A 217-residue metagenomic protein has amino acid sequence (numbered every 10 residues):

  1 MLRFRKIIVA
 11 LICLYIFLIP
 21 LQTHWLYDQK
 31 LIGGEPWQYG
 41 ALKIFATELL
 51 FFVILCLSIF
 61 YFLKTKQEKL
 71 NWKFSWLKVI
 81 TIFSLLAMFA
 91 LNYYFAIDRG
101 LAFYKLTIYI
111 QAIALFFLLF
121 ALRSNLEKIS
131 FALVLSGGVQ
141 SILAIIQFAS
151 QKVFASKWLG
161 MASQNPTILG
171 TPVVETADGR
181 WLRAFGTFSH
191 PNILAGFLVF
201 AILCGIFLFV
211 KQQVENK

Functional and structural regions predicted by a protein language model:
M1-L63, L91, F95: N-terminal signal-anchor transmembrane segment
F4-Y15, L70-S84, K128-L133, K217: Membrane-interfacial loop-to-transmembrane alpha-helix junctions, especially the N-terminal start
D28-L31, L63-Q67, I97, L101 (+3 more regions): Transmembrane helix-loop junctions in multipass membrane proteins, especially transporters and channels
E35-W37, T65-W72, N92-R99, L208-Q212: Short juxtamembrane and helix-loop transition motifs at transmembrane-helix boundaries in membrane proteins
W37-F60, F103-L115, L194-I202: Membrane-embedded alpha-helical segments of multi-pass membrane proteins, especially the transmembrane helices
I54-I59, L86-Y93, K128-K217: Alpha-helical transmembrane segments of multi-pass inner-membrane proteins
I82-L85, R99-A121, F131: Aromatic-anchored transmembrane helix interface
